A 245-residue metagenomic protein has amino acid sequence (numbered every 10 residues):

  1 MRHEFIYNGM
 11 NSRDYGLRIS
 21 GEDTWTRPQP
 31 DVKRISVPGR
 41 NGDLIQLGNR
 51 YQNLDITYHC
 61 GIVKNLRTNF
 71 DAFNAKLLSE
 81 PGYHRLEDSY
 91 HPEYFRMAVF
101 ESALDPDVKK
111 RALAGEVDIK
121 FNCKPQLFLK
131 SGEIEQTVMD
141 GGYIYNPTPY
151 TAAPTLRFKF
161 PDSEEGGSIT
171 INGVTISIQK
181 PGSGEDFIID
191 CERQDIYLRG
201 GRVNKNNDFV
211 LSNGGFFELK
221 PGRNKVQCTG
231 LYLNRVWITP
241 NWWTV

Functional and structural regions predicted by a protein language model:
M1-S36: Polar/acidic, low-complexity leader/linker segments enriched in S/T/G and N/D
R2, D55, Y83-R85, A153 (+1 more regions): Exposed beta-strand and adjacent loop surfaces of beta-rich binding modules that mediate intermolecular recognition
I6, G61-A103, K225: Short, acidic/charged, Gly/Pro-enriched secondary-structure junctions
Y7-M10, N122-K124, E218: Mixed-charge, glycine-accented linear interaction segment located at domain edges/termini
V37, D43-L66, L113-L127, N224: Oligomerization/assembly interface segments of phage tail-like spikes and tubes
R50-L54, L78-E80, R111-G115, T148-A152 (+2 more regions): Solvent-exposed loop and beta-edge segments used for protein-protein assembly and interaction
R85-L127: Short beta-strand and beta-hairpin "edge-sheet" elements
L129-V245: Intrinsically disordered, low-complexity segments enriched in serine, threonine, and glycine
